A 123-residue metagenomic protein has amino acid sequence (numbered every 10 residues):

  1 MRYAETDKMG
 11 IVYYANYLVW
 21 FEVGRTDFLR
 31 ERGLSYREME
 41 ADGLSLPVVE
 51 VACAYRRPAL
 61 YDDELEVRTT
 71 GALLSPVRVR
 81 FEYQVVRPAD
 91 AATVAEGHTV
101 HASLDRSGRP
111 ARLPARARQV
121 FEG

Functional and structural regions predicted by a protein language model:
M1-E50, D105-G123: Hot-dog-fold acyl-thioester-processing enzymes
F28-V79: Hydrophobic beta-strand-centered segment that forms part of the acyl-chain substrate-binding groove
A59-Y61, G71-G123: HotDog/MaoC-like acyl-thioester-processing domains
